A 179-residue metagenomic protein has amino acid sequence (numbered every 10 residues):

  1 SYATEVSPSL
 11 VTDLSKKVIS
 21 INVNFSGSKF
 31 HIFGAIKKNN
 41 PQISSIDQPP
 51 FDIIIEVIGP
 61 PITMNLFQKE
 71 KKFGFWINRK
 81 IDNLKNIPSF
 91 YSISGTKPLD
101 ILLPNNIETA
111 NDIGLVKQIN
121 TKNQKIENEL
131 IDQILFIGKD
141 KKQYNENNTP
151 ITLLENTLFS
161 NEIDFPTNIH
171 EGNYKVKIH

Functional and structural regions predicted by a protein language model:
V6-N24: N-terminal edge beta-strand
V11-D13, K29-A35, D52-I58, S92-S94: Soluble periplasmic/extracytoplasmic beta-strand elements of cell-envelope proteins
I19-S28, Q42-D47, N65, I81-K85 (+2 more regions): Short, solvent-exposed beta-strand/turn "edge" segments of beta-rich domains on protein surfaces
A35, I54-I81: Membrane-embedded segments
I36-N40: Short solvent-exposed capping/turn motifs at the termini of beta-strands
I53, G172-I178: Short, aromatic- and glycine-rich surface loops/edge beta-strands on solvent-exposed regions
K69-N173: Membrane-proximal low-complexity regions enriched in glycine and acidic/polar residues
